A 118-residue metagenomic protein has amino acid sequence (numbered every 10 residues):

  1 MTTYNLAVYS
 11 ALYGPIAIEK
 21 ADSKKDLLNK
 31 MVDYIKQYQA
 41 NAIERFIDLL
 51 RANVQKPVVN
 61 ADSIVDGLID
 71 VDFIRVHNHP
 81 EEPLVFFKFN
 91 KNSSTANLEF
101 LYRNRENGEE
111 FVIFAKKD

Functional and structural regions predicted by a protein language model:
M1-G14: Short aromatic-glycine-(Arg/Gly/Cys) micro-motifs in beta-strand/loop hairpins
V8, D33, P80-E82: Intrinsic structural disorder/low-complexity segments
L12-K25: A short, exposed loop/beta-hairpin motif centered on an aromatic-Gly-Thr core
Y13, Y34-I35: N-terminal trafficking/processing presequences and adjacent post-cleavage segments of proteins routed to secretion
K20-A21, V32-Y34, A42: Surface-exposed beta-strand edges and their flanking turn/coil or helix-capping segments
Q37-D118: Short, mixed-charge low-complexity intrinsically disordered segments
